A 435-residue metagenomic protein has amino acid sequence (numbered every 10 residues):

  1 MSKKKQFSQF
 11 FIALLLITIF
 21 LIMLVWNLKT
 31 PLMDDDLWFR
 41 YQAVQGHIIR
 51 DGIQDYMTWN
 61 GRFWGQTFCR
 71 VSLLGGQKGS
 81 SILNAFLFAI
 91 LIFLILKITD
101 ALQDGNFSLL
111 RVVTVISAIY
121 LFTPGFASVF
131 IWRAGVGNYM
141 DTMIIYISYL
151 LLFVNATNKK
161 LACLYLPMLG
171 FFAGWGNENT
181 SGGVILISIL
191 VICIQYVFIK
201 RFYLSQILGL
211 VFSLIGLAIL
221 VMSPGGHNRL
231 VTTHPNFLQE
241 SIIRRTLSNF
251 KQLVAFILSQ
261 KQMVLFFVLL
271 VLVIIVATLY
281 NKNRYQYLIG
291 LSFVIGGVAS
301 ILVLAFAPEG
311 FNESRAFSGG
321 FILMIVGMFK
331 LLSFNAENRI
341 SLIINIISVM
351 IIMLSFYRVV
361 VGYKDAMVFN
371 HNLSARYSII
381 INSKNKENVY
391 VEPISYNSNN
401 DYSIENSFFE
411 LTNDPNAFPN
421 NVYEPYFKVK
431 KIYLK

Functional and structural regions predicted by a protein language model:
K3-W59, L73-L91, Q103-L110, N345-K435: Intrinsically disordered, polar/acidic, low-complexity terminal segments
Q9-I12, G52, D104-T114, K160-C163 (+3 more regions): Membrane-interfacial loop-to-transmembrane alpha-helix junctions, especially the N-terminal start
F20, I116-P124, G170-W175, F212-M222 (+2 more regions): Aromatic-anchored segments of alpha-helical transmembrane domains
V25-I82, R133, G174-Y280, Q286-L291 (+1 more regions): Transmembrane catalytic cores of multi-pass membrane glycosyltransferases and polysaccharide-assembly enzymes
F88-T99, I145-A156, L186-C193, L270-V276 (+1 more regions): Transmembrane alpha-helical segments
L109-V154, Q262-F267, V298-M328: Membrane-interface micro-motifs in multi-pass membrane enzymes
N155-F172: Short hydrophobic alpha-helices at membrane interfaces in multi-pass membrane enzymes
M263-F267, V273-I347, I351, S355-V361: Transmembrane helical hairpin unit
